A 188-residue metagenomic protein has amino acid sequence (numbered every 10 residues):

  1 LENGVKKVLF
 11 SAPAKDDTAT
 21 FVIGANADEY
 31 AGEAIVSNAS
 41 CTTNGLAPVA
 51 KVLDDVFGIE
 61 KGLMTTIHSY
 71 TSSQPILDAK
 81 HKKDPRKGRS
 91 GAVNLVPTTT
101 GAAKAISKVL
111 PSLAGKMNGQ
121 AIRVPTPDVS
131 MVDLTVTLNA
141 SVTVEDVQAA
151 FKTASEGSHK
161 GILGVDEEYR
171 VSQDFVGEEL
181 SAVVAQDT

Functional and structural regions predicted by a protein language model:
L1-G88: N-terminal Rossmann-like NAD(P) cofactor-binding subdomain of oxidoreductases, focused on the glycine-rich
G58-K61, T66-T188: C-terminal substrate-binding/catalytic lobe of Rossmann-fold NAD(P)-dependent oxidoreductases
